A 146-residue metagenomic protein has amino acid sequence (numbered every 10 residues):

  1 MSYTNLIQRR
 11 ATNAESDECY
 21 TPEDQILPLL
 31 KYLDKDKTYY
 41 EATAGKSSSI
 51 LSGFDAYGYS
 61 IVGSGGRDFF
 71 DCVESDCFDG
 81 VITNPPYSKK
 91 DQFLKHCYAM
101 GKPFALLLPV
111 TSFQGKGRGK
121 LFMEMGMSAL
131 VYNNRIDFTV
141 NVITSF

Functional and structural regions predicted by a protein language model:
M1-F146: Class I S-adenosyl-L-methionine-dependent methyltransferase catalytic core
